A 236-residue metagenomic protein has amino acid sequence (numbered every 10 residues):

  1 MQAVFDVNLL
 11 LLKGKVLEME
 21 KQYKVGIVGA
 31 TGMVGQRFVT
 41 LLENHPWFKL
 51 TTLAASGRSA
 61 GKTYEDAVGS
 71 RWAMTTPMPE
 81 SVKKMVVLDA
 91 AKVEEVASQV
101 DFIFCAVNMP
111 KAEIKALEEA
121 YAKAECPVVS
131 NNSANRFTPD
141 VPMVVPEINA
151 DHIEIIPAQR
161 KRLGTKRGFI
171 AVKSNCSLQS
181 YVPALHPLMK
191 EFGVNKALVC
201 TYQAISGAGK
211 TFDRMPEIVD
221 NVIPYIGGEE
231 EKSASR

Functional and structural regions predicted by a protein language model:
F5-V7, L12-E230: N-terminal Rossmann-like NAD(P) cofactor-binding subdomain of oxidoreductases, focused on the glycine-rich
E230-R236: Oxyanion-binding "anion nests"
